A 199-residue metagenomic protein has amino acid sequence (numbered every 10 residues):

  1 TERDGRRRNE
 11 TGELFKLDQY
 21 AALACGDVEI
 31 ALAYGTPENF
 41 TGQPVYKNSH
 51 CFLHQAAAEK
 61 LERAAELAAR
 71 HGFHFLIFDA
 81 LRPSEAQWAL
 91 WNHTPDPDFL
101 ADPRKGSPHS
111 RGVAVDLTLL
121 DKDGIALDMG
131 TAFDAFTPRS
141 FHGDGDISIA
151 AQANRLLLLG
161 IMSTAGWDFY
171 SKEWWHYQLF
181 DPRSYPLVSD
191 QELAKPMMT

Functional and structural regions predicted by a protein language model:
T1-A80, N92-K172, F180-T199: Extracytoplasmic cell-surface/polysaccharide-interacting catalytic and binding patches
P83: Segments that shape or occlude catalytic/ligand-binding pockets
A86: Short, well-ordered surface patches within globular domains
Y177: Conserved metal-phosphate-binding beta-hairpin within the catalytic cores of diverse ATP-dependent phosphoryl-transfer
